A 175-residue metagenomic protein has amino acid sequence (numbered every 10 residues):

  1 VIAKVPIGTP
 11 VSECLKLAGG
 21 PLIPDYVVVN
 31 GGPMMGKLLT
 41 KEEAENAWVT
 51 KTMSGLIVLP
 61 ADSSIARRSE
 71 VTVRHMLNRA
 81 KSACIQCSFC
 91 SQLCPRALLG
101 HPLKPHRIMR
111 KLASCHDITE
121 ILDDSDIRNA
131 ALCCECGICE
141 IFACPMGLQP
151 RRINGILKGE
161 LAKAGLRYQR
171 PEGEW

Functional and structural regions predicted by a protein language model:
V1-M146, R151-K163, R167-W175: Redox cofactor-anchoring modules in respiratory/redox and cofactor-processing assemblies
